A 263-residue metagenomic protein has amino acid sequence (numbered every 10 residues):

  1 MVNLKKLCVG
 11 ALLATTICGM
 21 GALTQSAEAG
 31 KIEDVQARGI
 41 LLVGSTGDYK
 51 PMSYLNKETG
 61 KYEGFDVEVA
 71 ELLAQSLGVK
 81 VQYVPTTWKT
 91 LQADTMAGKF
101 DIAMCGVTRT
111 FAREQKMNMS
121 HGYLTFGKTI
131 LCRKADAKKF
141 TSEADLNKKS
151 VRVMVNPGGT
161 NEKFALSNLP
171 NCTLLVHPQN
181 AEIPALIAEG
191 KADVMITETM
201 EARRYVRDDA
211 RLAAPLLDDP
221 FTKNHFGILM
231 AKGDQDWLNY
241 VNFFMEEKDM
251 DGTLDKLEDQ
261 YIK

Functional and structural regions predicted by a protein language model:
A29-G106: Extracytoplasmic small-molecule ligand-binding "clamshell" domains of the periplasmic binding protein/Venus flytrap
I40-S45, E63, E143-G158, L174: Short loop->beta-strand "edge-of-pocket" segments that line small-molecule binding or catalytic clefts across diverse
S53-T59, A70-V79, S142-K149, N161-H177 (+2 more regions): Ligand-binding cleft/hinge of the Venus flytrap
V67, Q82-A93, K138, P157 (+2 more regions): Short helix-initiation/N-cap motifs at beta->coil->alpha
E68-S76, K134-D136, A144, S150 (+2 more regions): Extended ligand-binding regions for polar small-molecule ligands
E71, Q75, K80-D145, A213-A214 (+1 more regions): Acidic, polar ligand-binding/catalytic clefts
K89-T90, V107-Q115, K163-S167, L186-T222: A ligand-binding cleft/hinge motif common to bilobed small-molecule-binding domains
T125-C132, T199, R203-E246, K263: Periplasmic-binding protein-like
